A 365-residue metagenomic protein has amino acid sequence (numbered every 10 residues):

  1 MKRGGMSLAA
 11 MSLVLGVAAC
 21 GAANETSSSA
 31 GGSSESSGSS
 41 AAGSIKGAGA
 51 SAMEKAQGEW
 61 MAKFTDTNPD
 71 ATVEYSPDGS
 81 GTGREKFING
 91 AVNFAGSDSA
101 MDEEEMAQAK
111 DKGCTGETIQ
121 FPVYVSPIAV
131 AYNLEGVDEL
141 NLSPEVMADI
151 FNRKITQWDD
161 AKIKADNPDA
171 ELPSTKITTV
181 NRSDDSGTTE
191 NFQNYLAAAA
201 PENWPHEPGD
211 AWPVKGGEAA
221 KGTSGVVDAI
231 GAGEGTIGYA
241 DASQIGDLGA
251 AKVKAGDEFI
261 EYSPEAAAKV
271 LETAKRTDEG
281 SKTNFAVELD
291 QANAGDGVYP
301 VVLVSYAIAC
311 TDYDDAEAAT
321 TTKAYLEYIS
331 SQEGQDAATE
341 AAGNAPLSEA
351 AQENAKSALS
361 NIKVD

Functional and structural regions predicted by a protein language model:
K2-S12: Sec-dependent N-terminal signal peptides
G5, A170-T175, N293-D365: Extracellular/periplasmic juxtamembrane helices and adjacent flexible linkers that interface with membrane partners
L15-A19: C-terminal motif of bacterial Sec signal peptides marking the signal peptidase cleavage site
G21-N24: Bacterial signal peptide processing site
A30-K164, V227-A229, A240-G246: N-terminal segment of the mature folded domain
P127-A131, V137-V227, A318: Extracytoplasmic ligand-binding site segments that recognize negatively charged/polar headgroups
D185-R276: Ligand-binding pocket segment of bilobal, Venus flytrap-like solute-binding proteins
D257-T320: C-terminal lobe and pocket-closing loops of periplasmic/extracytoplasmic Venus-flytrap solute-binding proteins
